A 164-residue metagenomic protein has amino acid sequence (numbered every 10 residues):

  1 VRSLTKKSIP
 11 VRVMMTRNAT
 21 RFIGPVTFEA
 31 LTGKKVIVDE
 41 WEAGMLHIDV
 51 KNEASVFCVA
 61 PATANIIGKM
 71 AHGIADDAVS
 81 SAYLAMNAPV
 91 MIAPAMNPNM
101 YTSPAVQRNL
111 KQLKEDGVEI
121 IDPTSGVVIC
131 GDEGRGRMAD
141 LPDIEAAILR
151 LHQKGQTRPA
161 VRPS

Functional and structural regions predicted by a protein language model:
V1-M91, N97-S164: A cross-family phosphate/adenosyl-ligand binding-site feature
